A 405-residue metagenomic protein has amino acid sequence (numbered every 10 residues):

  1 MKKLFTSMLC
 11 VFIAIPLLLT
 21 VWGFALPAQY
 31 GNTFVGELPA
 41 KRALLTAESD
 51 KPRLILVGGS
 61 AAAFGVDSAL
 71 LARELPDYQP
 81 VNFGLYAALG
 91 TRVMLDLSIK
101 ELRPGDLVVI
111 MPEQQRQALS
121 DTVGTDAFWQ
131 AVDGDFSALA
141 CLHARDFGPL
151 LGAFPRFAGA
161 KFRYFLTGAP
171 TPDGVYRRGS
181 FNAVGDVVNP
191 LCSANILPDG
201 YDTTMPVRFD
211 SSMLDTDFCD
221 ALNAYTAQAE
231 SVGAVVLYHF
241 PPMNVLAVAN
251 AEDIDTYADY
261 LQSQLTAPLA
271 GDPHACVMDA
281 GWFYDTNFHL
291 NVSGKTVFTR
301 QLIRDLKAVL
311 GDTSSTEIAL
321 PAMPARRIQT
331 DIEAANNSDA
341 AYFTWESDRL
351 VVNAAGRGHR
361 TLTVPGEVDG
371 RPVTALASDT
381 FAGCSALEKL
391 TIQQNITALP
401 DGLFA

Functional and structural regions predicted by a protein language model:
M1-I13: N-terminal Sec-pathway targeting helices
F12-D77, V81, A88-R92, D96: Membrane/wall-proximal cationic-aromatic binding patches
L54-G58, Y284, H289-L290, V364: Short hydrophobic beta-strand that contains or immediately precedes a catalytic carboxylate
V57, A61-L142: Membrane-embedded segments
T125-V232, A319-R326: Secreted/periplasmic serine-hydrolase-like ester/acetyl group-modifying domain
N223-N250: Active-site segments of SGNH/GDSL-like serine hydrolases that catalyze O-acetyl group transfer/hydrolysis on lipids
I254-D331: C-terminal regions of proteins
A340-R349, R357-T374, S385-P400, A405: Structural signature of tandem-repeat unit edges
